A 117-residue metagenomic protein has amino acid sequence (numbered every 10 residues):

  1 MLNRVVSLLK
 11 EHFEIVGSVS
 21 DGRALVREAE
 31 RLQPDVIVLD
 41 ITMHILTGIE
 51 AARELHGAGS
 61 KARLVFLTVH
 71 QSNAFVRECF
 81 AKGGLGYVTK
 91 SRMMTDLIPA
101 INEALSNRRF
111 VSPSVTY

Functional and structural regions predicted by a protein language model:
M1-G17: Two-component/phosphorelay signaling modules centered on CheY-like receiver
D21-A24, L46-E50: Acidic catalytic/metal-coordinating carboxylates
L32-V38: Active-site beta3 strand of CheY-like receiver
M43: Receiver (REC) domain active-site loop signature in two-component systems and cognate sites in sensor histidine kinases
I49-S60: Short amphipathic alpha-helix used as the core "switch/output" element in two-component signaling
H70-Q71: Short, conserved "switch-loop" micro-motifs in signal-transduction and mechanochemical regulators
V76-A81, G86-Y117: Short, flexible helix-to-coil linker/hinge segments that flank and couple to helix-turn-helix
